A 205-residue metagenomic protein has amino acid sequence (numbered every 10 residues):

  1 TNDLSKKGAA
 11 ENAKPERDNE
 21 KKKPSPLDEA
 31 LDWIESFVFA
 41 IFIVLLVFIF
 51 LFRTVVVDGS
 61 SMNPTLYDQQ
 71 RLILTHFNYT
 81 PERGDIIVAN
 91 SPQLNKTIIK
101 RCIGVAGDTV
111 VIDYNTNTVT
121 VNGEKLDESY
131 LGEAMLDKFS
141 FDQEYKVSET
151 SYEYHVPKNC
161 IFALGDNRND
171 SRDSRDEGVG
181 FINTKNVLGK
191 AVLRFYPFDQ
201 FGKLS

Functional and structural regions predicted by a protein language model:
T1-A30, P64, D68-S205: Soluble "head" domains of membrane/secretory-pathway proteins
E35-F52: Hydrophobic membrane-insertion alpha-helices, especially the h-region of bacterial N-terminal signal peptides
T54-D58: Signal peptide cleavage region of secreted peptide precursors
